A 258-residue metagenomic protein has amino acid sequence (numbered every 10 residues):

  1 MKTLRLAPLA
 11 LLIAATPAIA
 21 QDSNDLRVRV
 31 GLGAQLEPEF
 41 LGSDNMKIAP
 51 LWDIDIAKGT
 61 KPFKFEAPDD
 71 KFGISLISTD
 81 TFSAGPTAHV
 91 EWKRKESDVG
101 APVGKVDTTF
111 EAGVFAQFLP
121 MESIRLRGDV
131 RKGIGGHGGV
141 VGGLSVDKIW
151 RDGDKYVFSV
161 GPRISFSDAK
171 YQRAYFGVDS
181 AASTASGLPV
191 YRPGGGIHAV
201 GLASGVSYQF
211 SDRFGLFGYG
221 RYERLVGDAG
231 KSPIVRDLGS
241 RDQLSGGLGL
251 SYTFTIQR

Functional and structural regions predicted by a protein language model:
M1-R27, G239, T255-R258: Cleavable N-terminal export/targeting peptides
Q21-A67, K71-F72, S83, R94 (+1 more regions): Short glycine/proline- and aromatic-enriched beta-strand/turn motifs that initiate or cap beta-hairpins
D22-V30, M46-P50, K61-F63, S78-A84 (+7 more regions): Outer-envelope beta-barrel architecture signal
R29-Q35, E91-K95, D107, P120-R127 (+2 more regions): Flexible, solvent-exposed coil segments and beta strand-coil junctions, predominantly the extracellular/periplasmic
V30-L32, I54, A84-A88, L126-G128 (+5 more regions): Membrane-embedded beta-strand positions of outer-membrane beta-barrel proteins
V30-P38, P62-K71, A88-E91, E96-A101 (+2 more regions): Transmembrane beta-strand segments that form the barrel wall of outer-membrane beta-barrel proteins
F40-M46, S78, K105-T108, R131-V141: Solvent-exposed loop/turn segments connecting transmembrane beta-strands in outer-membrane beta-barrel proteins
T60-K64, K71-G73, I134-G143, D147-R241 (+1 more regions): Outer-membrane beta-barrel transmembrane domain signature
